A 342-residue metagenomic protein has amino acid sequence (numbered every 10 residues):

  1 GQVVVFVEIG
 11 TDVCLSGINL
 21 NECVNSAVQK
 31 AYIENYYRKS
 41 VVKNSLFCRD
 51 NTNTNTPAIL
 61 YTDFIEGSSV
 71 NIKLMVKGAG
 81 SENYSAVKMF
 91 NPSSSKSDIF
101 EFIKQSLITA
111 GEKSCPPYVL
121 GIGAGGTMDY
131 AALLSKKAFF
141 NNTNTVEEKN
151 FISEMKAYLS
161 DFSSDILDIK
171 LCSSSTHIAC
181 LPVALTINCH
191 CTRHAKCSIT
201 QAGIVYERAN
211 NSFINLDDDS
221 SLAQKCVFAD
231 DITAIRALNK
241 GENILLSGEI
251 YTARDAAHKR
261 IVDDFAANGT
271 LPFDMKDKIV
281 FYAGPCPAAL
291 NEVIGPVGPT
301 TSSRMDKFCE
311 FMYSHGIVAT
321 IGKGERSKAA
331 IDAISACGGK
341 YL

Functional and structural regions predicted by a protein language model:
G1-C14, S114-A131, S173-C191, N243-I244 (+1 more regions): Conserved phosphate/anionic-ligand binding catalytic regions in large, soluble enzymes, centered on
G1-C48, Y84-A86, F90-P117, M128-I169: Alpha/propeptide regions of enzymes that mature by internal proteolysis
G10, A79, A124-T127, C172-S174 (+4 more regions): Short, ordered loop/turn segments at secondary-structure junctions
I18-N19, S85-V87, D129-K136, C180-V183 (+3 more regions): Short acidic, glycine/serine/threonine-rich loops at helix termini
N142-S220: Domain-length cofactor-binding catalytic modules of enzymes
T143-S163, T252-L342: Feature captures the catalytic cores and cofactor-binding loops of soluble hydro-lyases/lyases that act on carboxylate
S220-D230: Short, structured beta-strand/loop micro-motifs enriched in basic residues and often containing a Trp
A237-L238, I244: Short, well-ordered loop/turn sites that connect or cap secondary structure elements
